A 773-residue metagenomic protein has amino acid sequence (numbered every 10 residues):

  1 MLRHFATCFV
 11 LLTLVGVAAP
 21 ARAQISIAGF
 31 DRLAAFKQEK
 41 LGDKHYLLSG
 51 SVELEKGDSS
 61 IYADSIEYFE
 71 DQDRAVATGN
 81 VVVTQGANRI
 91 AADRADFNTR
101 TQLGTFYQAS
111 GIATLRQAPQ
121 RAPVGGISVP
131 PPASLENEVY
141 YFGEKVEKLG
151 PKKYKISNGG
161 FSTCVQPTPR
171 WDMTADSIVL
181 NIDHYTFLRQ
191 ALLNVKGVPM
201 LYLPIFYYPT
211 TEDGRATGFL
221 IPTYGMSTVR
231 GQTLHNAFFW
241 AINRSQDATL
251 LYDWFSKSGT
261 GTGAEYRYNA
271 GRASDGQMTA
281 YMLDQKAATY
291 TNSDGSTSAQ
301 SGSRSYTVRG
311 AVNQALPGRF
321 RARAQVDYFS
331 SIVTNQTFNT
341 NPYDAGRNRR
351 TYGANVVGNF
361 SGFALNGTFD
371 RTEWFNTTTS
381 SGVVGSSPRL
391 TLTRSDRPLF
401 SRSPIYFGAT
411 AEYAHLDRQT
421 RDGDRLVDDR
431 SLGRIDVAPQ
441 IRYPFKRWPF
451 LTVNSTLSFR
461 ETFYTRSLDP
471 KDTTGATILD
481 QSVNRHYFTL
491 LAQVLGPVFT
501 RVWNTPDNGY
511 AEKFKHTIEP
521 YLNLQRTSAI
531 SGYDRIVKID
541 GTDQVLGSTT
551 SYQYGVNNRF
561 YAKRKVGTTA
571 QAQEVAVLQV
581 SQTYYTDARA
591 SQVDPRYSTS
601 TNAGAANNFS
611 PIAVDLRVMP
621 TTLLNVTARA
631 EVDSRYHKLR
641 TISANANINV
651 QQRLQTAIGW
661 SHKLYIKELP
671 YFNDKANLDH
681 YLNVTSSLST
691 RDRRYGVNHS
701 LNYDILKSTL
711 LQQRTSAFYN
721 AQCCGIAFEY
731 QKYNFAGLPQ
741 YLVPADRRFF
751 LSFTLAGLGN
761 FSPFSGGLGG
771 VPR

Functional and structural regions predicted by a protein language model:
M1-H4: Positively charged n-region of N-terminal signal peptides that target proteins for export
A6-G16: Bacterial N-terminal signal peptides
F9, I27-F30, I178: Compositionally biased regions
V17-A23: Sec/Tat signal peptide C-region and signal peptidase I cleavage site
A23-K155, N236, W240, T279: Post-signal-peptide, soluble extracytosolic/periplasmic N-terminal scaffold domains of envelope/secretory systems
T99-T105, A109-F161, Q166-T168, D172-S177 (+2 more regions): Outer-membrane beta-barrel proteins and related beta-barrel translocases across Gram-negative bacteria
